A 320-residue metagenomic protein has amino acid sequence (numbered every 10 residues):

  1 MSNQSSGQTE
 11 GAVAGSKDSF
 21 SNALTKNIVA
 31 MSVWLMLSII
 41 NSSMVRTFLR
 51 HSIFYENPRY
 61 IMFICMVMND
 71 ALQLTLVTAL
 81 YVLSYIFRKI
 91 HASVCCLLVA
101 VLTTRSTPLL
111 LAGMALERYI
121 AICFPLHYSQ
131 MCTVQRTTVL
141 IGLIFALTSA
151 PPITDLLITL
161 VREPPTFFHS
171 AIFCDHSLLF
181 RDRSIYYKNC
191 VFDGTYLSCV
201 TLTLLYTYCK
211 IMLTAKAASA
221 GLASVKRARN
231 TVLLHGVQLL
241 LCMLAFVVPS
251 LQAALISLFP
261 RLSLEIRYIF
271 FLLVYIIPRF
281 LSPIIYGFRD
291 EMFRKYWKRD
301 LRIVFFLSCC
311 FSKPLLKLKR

Functional and structural regions predicted by a protein language model:
M1-S42, R46-T47, I303, L307-R320: Extracellular N-terminal segment of 7TM GPCRs
S2-A14, P152-S198, L205: Loop architecture of class A 7-transmembrane GPCRs
N3, S21-V99, P108-Y119, R229-L244: Structural signature of the GPCR N-terminal helical module
V45, R50-P58, C123-T138, Y208-V232 (+1 more regions): Intracellular signaling interfaces of 7-transmembrane GPCRs
T75-A79, A150-I153, L157, G194 (+3 more regions): Hydrophobic alpha-helical segments of membrane proteins
R105-G142: Class A GPCR helix-loop hinge within the 7TM core
I172-R181, L213-F246, F270: Intracellular effector-coupling site of seven-transmembrane GPCRs, centered on the ICL3-to-TM6 transition
V247-A254, P260-R320: Seventh transmembrane helix
